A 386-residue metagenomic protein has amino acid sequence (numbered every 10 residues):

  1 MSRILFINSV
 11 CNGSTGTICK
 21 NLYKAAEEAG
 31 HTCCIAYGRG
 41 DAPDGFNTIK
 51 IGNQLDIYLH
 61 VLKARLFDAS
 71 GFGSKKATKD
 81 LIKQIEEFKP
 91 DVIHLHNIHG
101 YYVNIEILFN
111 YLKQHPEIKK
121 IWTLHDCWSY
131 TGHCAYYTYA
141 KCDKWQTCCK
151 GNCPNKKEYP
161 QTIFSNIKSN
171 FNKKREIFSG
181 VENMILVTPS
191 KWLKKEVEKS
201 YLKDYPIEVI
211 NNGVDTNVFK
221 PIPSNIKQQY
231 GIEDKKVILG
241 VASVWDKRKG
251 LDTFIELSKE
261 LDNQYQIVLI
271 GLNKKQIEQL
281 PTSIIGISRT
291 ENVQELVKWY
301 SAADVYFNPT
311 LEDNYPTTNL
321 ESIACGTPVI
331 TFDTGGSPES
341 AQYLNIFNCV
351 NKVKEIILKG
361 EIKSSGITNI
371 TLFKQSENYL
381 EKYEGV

Functional and structural regions predicted by a protein language model:
T131-A135, P160-P206, V214-V218: A short, active-site helix/loop in glycosyltransferases that binds the activated sugar's phosphate group
V187, G231-K249, I255-S258: Conserved donor-binding/catalytic core segment of Leloir-type glycosyltransferases
E198-K199, V214-Q229, E278: Acidic anion/phosphate-binding donor-loop and adjacent secondary structure in glycosyltransferase catalytic cores
G271-V297: Nucleotide-activated donor-binding/catalytic signature segment of Leloir-type glycosyltransferases, i.e., the conserved
K298-A303: Short alpha-helical donor nucleotide-sugar binding micro-motif in glycosyltransferases
L311: Aromatic "clamp/platform" in nucleotide-sugar-dependent glycosyltransferases that forms part of the donor/acceptor
P328-T331: Short hydrophobic beta-strand element within catalytic cores of glycosyltransferases and related nucleotide-activated
N348-N351, G360-V386: A charged, aromatic-enriched C-terminal amphipathic alpha-helix characteristic of glycosyltransferases across folds
